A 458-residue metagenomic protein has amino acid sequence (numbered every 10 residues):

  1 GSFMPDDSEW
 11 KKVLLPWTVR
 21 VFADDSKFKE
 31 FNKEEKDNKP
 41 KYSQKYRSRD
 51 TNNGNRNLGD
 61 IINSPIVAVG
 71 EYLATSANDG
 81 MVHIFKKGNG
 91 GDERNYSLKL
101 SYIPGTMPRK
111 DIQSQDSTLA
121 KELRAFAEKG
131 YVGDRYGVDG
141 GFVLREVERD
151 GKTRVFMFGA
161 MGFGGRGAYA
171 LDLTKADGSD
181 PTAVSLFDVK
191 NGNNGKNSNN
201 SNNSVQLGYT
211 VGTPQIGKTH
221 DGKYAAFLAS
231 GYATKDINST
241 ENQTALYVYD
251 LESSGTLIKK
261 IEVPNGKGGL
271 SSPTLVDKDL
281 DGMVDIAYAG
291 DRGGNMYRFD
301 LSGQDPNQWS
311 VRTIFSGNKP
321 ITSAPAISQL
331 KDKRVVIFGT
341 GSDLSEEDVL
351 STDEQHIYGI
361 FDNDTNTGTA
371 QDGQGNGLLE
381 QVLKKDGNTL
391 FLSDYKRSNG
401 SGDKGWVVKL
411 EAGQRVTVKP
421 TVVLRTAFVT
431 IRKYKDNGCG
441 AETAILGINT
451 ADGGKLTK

Functional and structural regions predicted by a protein language model:
G1-K458: A fold-level detector for beta-propeller and closely related beta-sheet-rich head/sensor domains
